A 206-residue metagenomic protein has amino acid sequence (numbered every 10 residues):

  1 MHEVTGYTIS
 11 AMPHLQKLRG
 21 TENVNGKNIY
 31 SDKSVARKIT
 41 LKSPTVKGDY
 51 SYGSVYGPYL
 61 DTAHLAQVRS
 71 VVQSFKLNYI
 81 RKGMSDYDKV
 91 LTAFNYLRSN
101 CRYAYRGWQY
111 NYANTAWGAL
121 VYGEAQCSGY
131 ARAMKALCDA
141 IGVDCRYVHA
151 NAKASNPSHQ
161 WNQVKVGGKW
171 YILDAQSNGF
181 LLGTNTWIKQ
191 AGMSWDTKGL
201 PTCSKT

Functional and structural regions predicted by a protein language model:
M1, A63, Y122-A125, H149: Alpha-helix capping and helix-loop boundary segments enriched in small/acidic/polar residues
M1-S74, V143: Linear, non-domain "peripheral" regions
H64-A119: Secondary-structure boundary elements
K89-A93, G123-C138: Active-site nucleophilic cysteine motif
G129-S194: Hydrophobic/aromatic-rich core segments of domains that either
W195-K205: Short, low-complexity, Pro/Ser/Thr/Gly-rich segments in the mature regions of secreted, periplasmic
